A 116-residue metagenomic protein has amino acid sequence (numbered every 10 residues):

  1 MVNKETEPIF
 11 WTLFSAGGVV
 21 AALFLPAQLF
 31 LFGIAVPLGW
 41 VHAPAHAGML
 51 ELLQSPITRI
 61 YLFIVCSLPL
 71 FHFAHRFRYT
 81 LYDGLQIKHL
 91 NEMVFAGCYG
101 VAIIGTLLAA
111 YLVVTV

Functional and structural regions predicted by a protein language model:
M1-V116: Membrane-embedded alpha-helical bundles that constitute the cytochrome b-like, heme-associated redox core of multi-pass
